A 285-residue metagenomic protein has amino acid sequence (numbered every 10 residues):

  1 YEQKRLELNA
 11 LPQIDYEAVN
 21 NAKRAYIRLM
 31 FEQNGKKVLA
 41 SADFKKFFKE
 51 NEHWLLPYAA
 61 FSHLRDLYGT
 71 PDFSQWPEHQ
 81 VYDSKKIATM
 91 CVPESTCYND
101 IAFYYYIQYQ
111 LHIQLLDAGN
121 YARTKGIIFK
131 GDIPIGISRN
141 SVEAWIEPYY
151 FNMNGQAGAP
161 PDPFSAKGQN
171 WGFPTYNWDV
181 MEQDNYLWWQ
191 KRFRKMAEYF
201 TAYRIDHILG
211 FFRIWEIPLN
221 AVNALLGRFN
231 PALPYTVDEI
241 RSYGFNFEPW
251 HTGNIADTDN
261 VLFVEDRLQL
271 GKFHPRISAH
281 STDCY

Functional and structural regions predicted by a protein language model:
Y1-Y285: Catalytic cores of glycan-processing enzymes that make or break glycosidic bonds
